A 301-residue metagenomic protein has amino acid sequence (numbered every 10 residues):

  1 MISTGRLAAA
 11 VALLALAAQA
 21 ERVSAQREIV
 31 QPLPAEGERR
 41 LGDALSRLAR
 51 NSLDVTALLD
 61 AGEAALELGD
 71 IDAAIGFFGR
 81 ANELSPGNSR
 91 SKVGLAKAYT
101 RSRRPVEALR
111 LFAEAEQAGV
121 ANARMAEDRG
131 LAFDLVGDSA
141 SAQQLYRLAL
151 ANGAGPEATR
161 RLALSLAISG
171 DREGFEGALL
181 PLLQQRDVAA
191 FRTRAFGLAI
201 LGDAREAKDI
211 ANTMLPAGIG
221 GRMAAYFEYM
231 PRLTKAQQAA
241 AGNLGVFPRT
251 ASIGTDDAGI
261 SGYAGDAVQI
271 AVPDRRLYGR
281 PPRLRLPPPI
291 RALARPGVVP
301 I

Functional and structural regions predicted by a protein language model:
I2-A8, A12-D72, G76: N-terminal leader/linker segments that initiate helical-solenoid repeat arrays
S46-R47, R80-N82, E114-E116, L148-A149 (+2 more regions): Canonical positions in the second alpha-helix
A57, S91-K92, M125-A126, A158-T159 (+1 more regions): TPR alpha-solenoid repeat register
D60, G94-L95, D128-R129, R161-L162 (+1 more regions): Canonical tetratricopeptide repeat
L148-A154, A167, R172, P181-A190 (+1 more regions): TPR/TPR-like (Sel1-like) alpha-helical repeat modules
